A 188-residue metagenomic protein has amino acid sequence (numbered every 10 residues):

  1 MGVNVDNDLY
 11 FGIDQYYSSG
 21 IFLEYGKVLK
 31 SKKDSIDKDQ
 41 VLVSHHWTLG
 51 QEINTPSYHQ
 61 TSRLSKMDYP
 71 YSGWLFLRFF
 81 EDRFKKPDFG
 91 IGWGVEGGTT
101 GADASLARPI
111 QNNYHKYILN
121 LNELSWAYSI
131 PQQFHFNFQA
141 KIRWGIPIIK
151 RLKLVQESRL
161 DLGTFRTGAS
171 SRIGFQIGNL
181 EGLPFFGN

Functional and structural regions predicted by a protein language model:
M1-L9, S35, L152-L162: Transmembrane beta-strand segments that form the barrel wall of outer-membrane beta-barrel proteins
M1-S31, L49, N54-H59: Short glycine/proline- and aromatic-enriched beta-strand/turn motifs that initiate or cap beta-hairpins
V3-V5, V28, V41-V43, V95 (+1 more regions): Extended aliphatic helical segments
Y16, Q40-L42, G90: A generic structural signal for short, non-catalytic loop/turn and secondary-structure boundary residues
G26, D34-W47: Membrane helical hairpin/interfacial module
K32-S35, P87-F89: Short acidic, Gly/Pro-enriched loop/turn segments at secondary-structure junctions
H45-N188: Outer-membrane pore/translocation modules
